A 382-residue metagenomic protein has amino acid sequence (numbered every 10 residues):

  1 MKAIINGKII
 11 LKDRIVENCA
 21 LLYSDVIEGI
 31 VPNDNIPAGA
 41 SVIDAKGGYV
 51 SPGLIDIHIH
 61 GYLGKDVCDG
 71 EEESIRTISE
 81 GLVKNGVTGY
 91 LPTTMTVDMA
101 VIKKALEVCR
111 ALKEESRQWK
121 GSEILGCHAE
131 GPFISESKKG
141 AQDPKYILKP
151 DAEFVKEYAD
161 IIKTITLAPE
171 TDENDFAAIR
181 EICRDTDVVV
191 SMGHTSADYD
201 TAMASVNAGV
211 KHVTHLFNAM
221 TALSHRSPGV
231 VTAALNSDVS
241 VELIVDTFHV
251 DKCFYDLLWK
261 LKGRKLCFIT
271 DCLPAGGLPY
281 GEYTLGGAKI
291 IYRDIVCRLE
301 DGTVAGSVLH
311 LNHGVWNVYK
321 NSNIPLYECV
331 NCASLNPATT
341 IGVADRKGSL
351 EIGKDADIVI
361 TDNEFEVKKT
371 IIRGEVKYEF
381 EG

Functional and structural regions predicted by a protein language model:
M1-I36, I371: N-terminal metal-binding scaffold of metallo-dependent hydrolase/deaminase domains
K2-N6, I36-R76, E80: Replace "His-x-His-based motif
I9-C19, S322-V330, T339-I372: Acidic, glycine-enriched loop/beta-strand segments at the rims of small-molecule binding/catalytic pockets
L54, G61-G70, L91-V101, A219-L235: Active-site loop-to-helix "anion-binding N-cap" substructures in soluble metabolic enzymes
H60, R76-A105, G121-S135, A159-E170 (+4 more regions): Divalent metal-dependent hydrolysis catalytic cores, especially in the metallo-beta-lactamase
M99-K104, E170-E173, S191-T195, E242-L258 (+1 more regions): Active-site glycine- and acidic-residue-rich loops that bind and position anionic ligands or nucleotide-like cofactors
A129, S135-G229: Divalent metal-binding pocket/active-site signature
T201-E328, T339-D345, E364-E366: Active-site-adjacent C-terminal substructures of enzyme catalytic domains
